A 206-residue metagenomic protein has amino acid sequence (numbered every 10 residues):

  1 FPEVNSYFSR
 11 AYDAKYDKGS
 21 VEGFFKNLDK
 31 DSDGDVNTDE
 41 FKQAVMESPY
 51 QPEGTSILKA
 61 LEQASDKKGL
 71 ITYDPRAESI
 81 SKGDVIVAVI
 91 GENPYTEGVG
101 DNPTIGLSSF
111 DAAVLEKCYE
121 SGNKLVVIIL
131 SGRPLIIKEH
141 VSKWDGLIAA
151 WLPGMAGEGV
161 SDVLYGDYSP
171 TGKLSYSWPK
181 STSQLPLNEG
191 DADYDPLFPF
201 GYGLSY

Functional and structural regions predicted by a protein language model:
F1-Y206: C-terminal non-catalytic regions of proteins with extracellular/luminal or membrane-system context
